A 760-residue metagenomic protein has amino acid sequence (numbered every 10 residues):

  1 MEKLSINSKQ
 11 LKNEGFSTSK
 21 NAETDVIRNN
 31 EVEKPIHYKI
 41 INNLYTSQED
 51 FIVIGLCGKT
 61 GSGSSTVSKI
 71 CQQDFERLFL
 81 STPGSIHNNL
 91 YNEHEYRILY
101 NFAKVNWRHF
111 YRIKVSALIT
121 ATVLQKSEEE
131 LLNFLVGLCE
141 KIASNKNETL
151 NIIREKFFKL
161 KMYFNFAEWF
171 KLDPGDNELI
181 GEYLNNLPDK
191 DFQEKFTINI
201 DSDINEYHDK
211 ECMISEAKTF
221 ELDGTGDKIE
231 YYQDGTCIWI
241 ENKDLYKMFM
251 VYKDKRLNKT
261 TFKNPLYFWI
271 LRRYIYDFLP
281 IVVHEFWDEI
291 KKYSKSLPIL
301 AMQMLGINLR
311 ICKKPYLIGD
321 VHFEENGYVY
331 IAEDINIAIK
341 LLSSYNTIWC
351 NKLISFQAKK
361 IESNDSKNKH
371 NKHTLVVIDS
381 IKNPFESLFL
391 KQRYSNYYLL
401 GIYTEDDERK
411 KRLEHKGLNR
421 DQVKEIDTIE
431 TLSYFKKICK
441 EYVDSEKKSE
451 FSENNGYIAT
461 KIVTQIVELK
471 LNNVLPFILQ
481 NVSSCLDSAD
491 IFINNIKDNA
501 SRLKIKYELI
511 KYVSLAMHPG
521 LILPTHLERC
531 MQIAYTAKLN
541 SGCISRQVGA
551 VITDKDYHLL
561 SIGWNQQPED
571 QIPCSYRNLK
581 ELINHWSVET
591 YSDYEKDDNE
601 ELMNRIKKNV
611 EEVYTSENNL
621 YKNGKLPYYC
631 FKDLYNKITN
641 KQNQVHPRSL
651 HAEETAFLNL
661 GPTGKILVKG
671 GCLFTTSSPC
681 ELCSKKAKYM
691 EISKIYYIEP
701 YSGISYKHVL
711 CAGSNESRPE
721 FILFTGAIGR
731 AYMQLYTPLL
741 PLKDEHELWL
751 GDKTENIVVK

Functional and structural regions predicted by a protein language model:
E2-T60, I70-Y100, W107, A167 (+2 more regions): Extreme N-terminal, non-catalytic leader segments that precede Walker-type/kinase nucleotide-binding cores
S64: Conserved lysine of the Walker
Q72-D74, F102-V105, L388-Y398, K685-I695 (+1 more regions): Short, surface-exposed basic-aromatic patches at helix termini and helix-loop junctions that form
Q73-S144, F268-L271, F278-Q303: Conserved substrate/cofactor phosphate-moiety recognition/catalytic segment in nucleotide-dependent phosphotransferases
T82-Y91, A117, I402-E408, D498 (+3 more regions): Short, acidic/turn-prone active-site loops that include or flank metal/cofactor- and phosphate-binding residues
L124, T404-N454, A459-T460: Long, charge-dense
L131, V136-S144, E148, W169-K171 (+10 more regions): Zinc-dependent deaminase catalytic domain
D379-K382, L390-G417: Conserved phosphate-donor/acceptor-positioning beta-strand/loop module used by diverse small-molecule
